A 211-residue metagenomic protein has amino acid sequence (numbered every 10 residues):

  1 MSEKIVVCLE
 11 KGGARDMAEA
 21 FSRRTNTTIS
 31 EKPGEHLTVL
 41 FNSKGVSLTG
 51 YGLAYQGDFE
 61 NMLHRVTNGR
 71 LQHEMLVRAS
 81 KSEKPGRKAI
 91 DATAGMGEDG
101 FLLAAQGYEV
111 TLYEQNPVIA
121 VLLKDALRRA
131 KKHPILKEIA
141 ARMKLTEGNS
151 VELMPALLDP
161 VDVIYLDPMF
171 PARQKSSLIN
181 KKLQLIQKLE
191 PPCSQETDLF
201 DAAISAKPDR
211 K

Functional and structural regions predicted by a protein language model:
M1-A89, A105, P155: S-adenosyl-L-methionine
T28, E109, R142-K144: Conserved beta-strand segments of alpha/beta enzyme cores
V77-I119: Hydrophobic alpha-helical segments and helix pairs
A89-L102, V161-N180: Conserved proline-anchored active-site loop of SAM-dependent methyltransferases that bridges a beta-strand
F101, A105, D125-R129, S205: Short, well-ordered alpha-helices that flank and scaffold nucleotide-derived cofactor binding pockets
Y113-V163: S-adenosyl-L-methionine
P168-D201: Mobile active-site "lid"/loop adjacent to the S-adenosyl-L-methionine
K207-D209: Helix-to-beta-strand junctions that scaffold the AdoMet/dcAdoMet cofactor pocket in Class I SAM-dependent enzymes
